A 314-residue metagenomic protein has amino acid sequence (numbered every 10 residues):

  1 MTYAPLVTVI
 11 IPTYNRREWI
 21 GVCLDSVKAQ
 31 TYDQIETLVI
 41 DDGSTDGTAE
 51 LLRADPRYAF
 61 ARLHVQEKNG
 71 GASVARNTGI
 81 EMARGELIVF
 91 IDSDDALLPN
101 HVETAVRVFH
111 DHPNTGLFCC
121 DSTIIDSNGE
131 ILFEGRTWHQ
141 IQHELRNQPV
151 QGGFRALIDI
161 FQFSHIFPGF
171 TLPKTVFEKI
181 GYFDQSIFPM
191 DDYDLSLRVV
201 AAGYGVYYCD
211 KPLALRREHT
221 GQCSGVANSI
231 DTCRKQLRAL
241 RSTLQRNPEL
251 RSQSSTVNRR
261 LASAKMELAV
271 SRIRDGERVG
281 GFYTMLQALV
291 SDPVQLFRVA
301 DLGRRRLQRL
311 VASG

Functional and structural regions predicted by a protein language model:
V7-W19, C23-L24, Q30-T31, I40: A conserved hydrophobic helix/loop-capping motif in glycosyltransferases and polysaccharide synthases
E18-G21, D46-A54, A96, N100: Acidic helix N-cap motif at the loop->helix transition within catalytic regions of sugar-transfer enzymes
S26, D33, D41-E50, K68 (+1 more regions): A conserved acidic beta->alpha catalytic loop
Q66-A83, S93, T104: Glycine-rich, basic loop-to-helix element that forms the pyrophosphate-binding segment of sugar-nucleotide handling
V74, V102-V108, H112-V176, I180: Flexible acidic/His/Gly-enriched loops in nucleotide-sugar-dependent glycosyltransferase catalytic domains
I88: Short aromatic/hydrophobic "clamp" motif used to bind/position activated sugar donors
E144-I230: Conserved nucleotide-sugar donor-binding catalytic segment
K211-T220, G225-S252, R274-S291: Catalytic core of nucleotide-sugar-dependent glycosyltransferases
